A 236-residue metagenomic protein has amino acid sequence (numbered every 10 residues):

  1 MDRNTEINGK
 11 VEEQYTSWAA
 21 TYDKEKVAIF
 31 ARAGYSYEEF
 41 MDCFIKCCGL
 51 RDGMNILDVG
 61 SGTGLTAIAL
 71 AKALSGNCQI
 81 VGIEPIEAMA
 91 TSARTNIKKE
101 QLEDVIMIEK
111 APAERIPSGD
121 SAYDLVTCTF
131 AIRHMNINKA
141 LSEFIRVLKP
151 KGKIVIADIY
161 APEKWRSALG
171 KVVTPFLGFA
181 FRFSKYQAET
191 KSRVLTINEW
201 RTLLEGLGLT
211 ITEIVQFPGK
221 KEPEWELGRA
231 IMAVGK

Functional and structural regions predicted by a protein language model:
M1-L50, A69: Conserved class I S-adenosyl-L-methionine
I29, A157-L207, I211-P218, P223: C-terminal alpha-helical "lid/dimerization" subdomain adjacent to the S-adenosyl-L-methionine
L57-V59, T63-R115: Class I SAM-dependent methyltransferase SAM/SAH-binding core
G76-N77, L148-K153: Short glycine-dipeptide loop
E114-V126: A short acidic, Gly/Pro-enriched loop at the edge of an enzyme's catalytic core that lines a small-molecule cofactor
L125-N138: A short SAM/SAH-binding and catalytic strip from SAM-dependent methyltransferases
K139-P150: A short glycine-rich, Lys/Arg-flanked "PGG" loop and its adjoining helix->strand segment in the class I
A230-K236: C-terminal lobe and adjacent flexible extensions of AdoMet/dcAdoMet transferase-like proteins
